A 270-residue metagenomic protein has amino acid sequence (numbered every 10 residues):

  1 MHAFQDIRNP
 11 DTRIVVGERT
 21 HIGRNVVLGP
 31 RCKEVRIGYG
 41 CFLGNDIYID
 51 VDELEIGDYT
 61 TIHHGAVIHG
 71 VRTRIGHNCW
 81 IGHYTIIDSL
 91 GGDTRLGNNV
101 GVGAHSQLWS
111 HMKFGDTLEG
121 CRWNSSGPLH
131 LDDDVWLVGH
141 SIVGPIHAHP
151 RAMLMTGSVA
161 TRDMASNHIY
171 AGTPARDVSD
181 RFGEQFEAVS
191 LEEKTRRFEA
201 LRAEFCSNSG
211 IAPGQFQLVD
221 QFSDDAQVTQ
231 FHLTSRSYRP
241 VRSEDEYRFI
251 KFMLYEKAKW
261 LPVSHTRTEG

Functional and structural regions predicted by a protein language model:
M1-H2, R19, G115, T173-G270: Terminal amphipathic alpha-helical/low-complexity segments used for targeting or macromolecular assembly
A3-A148, T173-P174, D180-F182: Flexible, glycine/small-residue-enriched loop-and-beta-strand segment within the central core of proteins
G139, M155-T156: Short, hydrophobic/aromatic alpha-helical segments in well-folded domains
I146-H147, S158, M164: Short beta-to-alpha loop/turn elements within the nucleotide-binding domains of ABC transporters
H149-M155: Canonical bilayer-spanning transmembrane alpha-helix
D163-N167, P174: Contiguous mid-protein beta-loop-alpha structural module that forms a pocket-lining wall or clamp of enzyme active
